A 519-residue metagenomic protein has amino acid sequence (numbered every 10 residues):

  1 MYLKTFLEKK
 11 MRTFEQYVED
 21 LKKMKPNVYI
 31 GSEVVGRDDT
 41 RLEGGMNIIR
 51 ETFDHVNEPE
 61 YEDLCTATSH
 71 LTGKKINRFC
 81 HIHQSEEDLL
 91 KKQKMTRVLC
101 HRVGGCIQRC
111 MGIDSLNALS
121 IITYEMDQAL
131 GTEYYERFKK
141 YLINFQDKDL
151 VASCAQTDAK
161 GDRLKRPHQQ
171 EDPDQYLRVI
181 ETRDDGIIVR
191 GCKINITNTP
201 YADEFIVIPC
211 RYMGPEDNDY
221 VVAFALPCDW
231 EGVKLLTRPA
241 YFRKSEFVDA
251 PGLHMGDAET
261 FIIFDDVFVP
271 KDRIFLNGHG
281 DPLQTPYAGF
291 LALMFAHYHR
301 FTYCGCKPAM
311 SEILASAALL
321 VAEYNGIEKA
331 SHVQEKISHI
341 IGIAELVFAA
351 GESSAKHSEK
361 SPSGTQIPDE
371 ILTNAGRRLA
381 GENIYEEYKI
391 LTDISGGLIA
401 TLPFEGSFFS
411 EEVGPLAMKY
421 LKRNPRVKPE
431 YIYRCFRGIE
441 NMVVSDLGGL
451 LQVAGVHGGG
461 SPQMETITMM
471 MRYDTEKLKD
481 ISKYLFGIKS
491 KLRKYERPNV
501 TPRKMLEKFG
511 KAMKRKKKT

Functional and structural regions predicted by a protein language model:
F6-S69: Acidic/polar, glycine-rich intrinsically disordered N-terminal extensions of enzymes
E43, N47-R50, I143-Q146, A309-E312 (+4 more regions): Generic structural signal for well-ordered, non-transmembrane alpha-helical segments in soluble/cytosolic regions
R50-F53, A322, A344, F348-G351 (+2 more regions): A structural signal for well-ordered alpha-helices, especially hydrophobic packing surfaces of coiled-coils
A67-E204, C210-F224, D229, K234: Glycine-rich flavin
A159-Y303, Y473-A512: FAD-binding core of flavoproteins
T302-K360: Extended amphipathic alpha-helical segments enriched in small hydrophobics
Q334-S338, Q366-N374: Short, charged, amphipathic alpha-helical segments
I371-K514: Alpha-helix capping/hinge segments and adjacent helical runs
